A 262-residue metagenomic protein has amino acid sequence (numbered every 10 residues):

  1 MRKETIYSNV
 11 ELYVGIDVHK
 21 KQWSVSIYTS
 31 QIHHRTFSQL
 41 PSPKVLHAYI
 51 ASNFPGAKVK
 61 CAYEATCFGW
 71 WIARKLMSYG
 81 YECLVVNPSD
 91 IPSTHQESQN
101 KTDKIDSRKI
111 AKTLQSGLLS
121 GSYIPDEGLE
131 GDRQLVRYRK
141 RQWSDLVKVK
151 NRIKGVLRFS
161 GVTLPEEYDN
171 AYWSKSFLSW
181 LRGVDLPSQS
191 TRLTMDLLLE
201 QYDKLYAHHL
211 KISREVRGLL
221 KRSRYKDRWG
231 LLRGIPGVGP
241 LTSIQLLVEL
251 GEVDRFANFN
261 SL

Functional and structural regions predicted by a protein language model:
M1-L262: A detector of single, family-specific signature residues that are central to catalytic or substrate-handling motifs
